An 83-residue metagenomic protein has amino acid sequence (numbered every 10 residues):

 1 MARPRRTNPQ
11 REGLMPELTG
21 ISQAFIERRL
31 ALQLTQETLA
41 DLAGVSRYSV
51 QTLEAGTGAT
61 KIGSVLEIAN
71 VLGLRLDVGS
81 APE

Functional and structural regions predicted by a protein language model:
M1-G20, R75, E83: N-terminal flexible/basic segments that precede or flank functional cores
L18, S22, G56-T57: A short, glycine- and basic residue-enriched loop/turn that sits immediately adjacent to a domain's principal
Q23-A40, E67: Short basic helix-loop element that most often maps to the first helix and adjoining turn of HTH DNA-binding modules
G44-A59: Recognition helix of helix-turn-helix/homeodomain-like DNA-binding domains that insert into the DNA major groove
G63-G79: DNA major-groove recognition helix of helix-turn-helix/homeodomain DNA-binding modules
